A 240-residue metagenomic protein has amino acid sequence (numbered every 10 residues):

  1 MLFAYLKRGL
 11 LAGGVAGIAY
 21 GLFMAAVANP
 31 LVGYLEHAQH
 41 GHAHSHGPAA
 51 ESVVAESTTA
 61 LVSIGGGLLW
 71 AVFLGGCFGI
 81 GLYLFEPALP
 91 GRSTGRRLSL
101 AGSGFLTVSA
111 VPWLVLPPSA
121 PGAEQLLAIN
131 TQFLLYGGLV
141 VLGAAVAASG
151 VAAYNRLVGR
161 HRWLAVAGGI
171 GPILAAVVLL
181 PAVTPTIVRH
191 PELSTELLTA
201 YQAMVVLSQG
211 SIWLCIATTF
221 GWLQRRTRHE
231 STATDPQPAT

Functional and structural regions predicted by a protein language model:
M1-T240: Juxtamembrane/disordered regions of integral membrane proteins
